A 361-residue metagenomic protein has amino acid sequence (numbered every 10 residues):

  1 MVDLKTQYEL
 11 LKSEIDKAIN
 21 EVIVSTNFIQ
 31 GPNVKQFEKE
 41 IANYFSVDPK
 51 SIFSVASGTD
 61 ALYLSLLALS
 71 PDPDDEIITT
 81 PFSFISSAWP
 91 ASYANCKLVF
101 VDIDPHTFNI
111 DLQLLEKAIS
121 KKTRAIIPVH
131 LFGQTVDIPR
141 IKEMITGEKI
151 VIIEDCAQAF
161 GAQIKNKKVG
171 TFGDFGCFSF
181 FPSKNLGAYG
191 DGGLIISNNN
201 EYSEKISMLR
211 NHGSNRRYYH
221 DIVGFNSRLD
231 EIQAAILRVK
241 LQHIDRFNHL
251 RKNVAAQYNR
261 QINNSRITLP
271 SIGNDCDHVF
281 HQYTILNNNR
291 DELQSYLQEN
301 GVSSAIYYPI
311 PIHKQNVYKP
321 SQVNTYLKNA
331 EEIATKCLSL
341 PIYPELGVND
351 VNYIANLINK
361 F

Functional and structural regions predicted by a protein language model:
M1-N27: N-terminal "arm"/small-domain region of PLP-dependent enzymes with the aminotransferase-like
K5, K17, V34-E40, Y44-F53 (+6 more regions): PLP-dependent aminotransferase class I/II
T26-E76, P90-Y93, F100-D102, K167: Phosphate-binding glycine-rich loop
F53, I78, V99, V151-I153 (+4 more regions): Structural detector of well-ordered beta-strand residues that form the stable sheet scaffold of enzyme domains
L67-G147, V151-C156, Q163: PLP-dependent aminotransferase-like
W89-A91, M144, K168, N185 (+1 more regions): Hydrophobic/aromatic ligand-binding patch that stacks against planar heteroaromatic rings of cofactors or nucleotides
E154-Y189, R217-D221: Conserved active-site segment immediately N-terminal to the catalytic lysine that forms the internal aldimine
F178-S179, G193-N198, R238: Short beta-strand-to-turn element immediately C-terminal to the catalytic PLP-Schiff-base lysine in fold type I
